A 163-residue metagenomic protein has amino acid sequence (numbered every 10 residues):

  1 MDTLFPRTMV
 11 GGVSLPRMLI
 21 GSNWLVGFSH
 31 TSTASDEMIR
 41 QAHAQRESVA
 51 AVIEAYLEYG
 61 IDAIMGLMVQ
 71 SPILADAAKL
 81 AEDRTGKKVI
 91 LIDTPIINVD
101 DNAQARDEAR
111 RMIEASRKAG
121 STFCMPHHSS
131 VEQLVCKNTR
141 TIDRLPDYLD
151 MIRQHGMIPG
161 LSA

Functional and structural regions predicted by a protein language model:
M1-D83: N-terminal binding-site loop/beta-alpha segment at the start of enzyme catalytic domains that lines or forms
R7, L15-L19, D62-A63, K88-I92 (+2 more regions): Structural preference for beta-strand elements that scaffold enzyme active sites
G11-G12, R84-T85, R117-K118, R153: Solvent-exposed alpha-helices and their adjacent loops that cap or buttress functional pockets in soluble metabolic
N23-L25, V69, T94-D100, S129-V131: Active-site beta-loop-alpha junctions enriched in small/polar residues
D36, D100-A163: Glycine/proline-rich, positively charged, aromatic-decorated active-site loop/lid region on the catalytic face
A42-A50, E54, S71-V99, I142-M157: Alpha-helix-loop-beta-strand connector modules within alpha/beta enzyme cores
A63, L67, S71, I97-D107: Divalent-metal-activated hydrolytic enzyme cores
M65, R84-I92, E108-A109, S116 (+1 more regions): N-terminal leader/presequence segments that precede the conserved core
